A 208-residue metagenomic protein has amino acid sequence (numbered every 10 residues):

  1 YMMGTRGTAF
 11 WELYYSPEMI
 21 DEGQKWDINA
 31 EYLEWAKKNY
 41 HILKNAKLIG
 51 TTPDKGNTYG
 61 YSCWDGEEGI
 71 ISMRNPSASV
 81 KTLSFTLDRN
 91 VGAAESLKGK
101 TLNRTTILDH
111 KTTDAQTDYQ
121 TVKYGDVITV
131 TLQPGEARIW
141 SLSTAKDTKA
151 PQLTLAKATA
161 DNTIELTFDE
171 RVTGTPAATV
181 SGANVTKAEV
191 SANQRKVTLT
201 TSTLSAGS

Functional and structural regions predicted by a protein language model:
Y1-K111, G125, T129, E136-S143: Active-site-proximal substrate-binding groove within the catalytic cores of carbohydrate-active enzymes
G99-G125, G182-Q194: Solvent-exposed beta-strand/loop surfaces of large extracellular or lumenal domains
K146-A150: Proline/serine/threonine-rich low-complexity linkers at boundaries of modular beta-sandwich domains
P151, F168, V197-L199: Extracellular/surface recognition and adhesion modules
L155-A160: Short, solvent-exposed loop/linker segments at the N-terminal edge of repeated beta-sheet extracellular domains
N162-V190: Short, surface-exposed alpha-helix to beta-strand junction/turn motifs within ectodomains of secreted and cell-envelope
T201-G207: Surface-exposed, short loops/turns at beta-strand junctions within beta-sandwich domains
